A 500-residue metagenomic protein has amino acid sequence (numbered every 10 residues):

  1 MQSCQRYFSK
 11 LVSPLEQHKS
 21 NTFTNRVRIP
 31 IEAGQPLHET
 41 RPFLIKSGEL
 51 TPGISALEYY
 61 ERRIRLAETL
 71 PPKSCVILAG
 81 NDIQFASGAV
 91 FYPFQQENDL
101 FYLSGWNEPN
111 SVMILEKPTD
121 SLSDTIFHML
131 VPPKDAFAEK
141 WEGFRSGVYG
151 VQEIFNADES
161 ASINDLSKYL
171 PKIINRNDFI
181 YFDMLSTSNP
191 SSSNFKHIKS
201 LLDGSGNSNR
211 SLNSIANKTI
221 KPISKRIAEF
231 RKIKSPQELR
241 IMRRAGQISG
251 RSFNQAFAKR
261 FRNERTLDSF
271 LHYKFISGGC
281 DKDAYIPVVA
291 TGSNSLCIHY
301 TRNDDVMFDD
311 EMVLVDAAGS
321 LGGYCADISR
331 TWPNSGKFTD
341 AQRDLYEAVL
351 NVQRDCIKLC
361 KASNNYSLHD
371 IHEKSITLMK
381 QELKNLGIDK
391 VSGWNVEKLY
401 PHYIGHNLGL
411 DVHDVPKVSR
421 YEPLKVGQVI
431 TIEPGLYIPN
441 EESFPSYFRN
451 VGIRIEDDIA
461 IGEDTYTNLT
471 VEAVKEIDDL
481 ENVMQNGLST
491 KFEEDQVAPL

Functional and structural regions predicted by a protein language model:
Q2-L500: Active-site neighborhoods and metal-handling regions in enzymes and metal-associated proteins
